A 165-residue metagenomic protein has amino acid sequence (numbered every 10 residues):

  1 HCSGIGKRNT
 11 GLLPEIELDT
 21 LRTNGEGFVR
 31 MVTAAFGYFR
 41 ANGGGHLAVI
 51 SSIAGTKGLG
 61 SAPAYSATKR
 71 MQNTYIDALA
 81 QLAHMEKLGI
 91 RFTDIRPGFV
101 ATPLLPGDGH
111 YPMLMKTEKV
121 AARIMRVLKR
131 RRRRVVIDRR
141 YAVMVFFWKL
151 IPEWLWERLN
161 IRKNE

Functional and structural regions predicted by a protein language model:
C2-K7: Conserved NAD(P)H cofactor-binding loop of Rossmann-fold oxidoreductase domains
N9-R22: Short alpha-helical oligomerization interface
V32, T68: Active-site helix of classical SDR
S52: Residue(s) in the substrate-gating loop at a strand-loop-helix junction that position the organic substrate next
K57, A78-I90: Active-site-adjacent segment of SDR/Rossmann-fold oxidoreductases
K57-P63: Active-site loop immediately N-terminal to the catalytic Tyr-X3-Lys motif of short-chain dehydrogenase/reductase
D94, G109-V145: C-terminal helical subdomain
